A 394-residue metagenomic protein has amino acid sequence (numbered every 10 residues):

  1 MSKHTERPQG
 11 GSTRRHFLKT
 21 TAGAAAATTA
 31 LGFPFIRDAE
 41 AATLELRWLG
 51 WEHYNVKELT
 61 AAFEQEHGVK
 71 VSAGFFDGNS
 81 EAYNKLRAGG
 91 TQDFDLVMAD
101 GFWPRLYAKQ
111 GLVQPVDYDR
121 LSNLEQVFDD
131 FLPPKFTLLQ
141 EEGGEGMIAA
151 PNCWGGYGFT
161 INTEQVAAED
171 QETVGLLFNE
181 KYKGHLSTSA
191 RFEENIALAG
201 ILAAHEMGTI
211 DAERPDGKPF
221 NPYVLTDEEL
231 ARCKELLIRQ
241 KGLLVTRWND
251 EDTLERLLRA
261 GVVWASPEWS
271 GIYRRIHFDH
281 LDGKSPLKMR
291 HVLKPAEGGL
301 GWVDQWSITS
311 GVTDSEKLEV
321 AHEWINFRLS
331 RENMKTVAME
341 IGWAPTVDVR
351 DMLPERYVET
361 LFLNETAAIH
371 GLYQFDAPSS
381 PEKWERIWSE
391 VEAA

Functional and structural regions predicted by a protein language model:
M1-H16, R37: N-terminal secretory signal peptides
T13-A30: N-terminal export leaders
I36, E40-A41, D304-L372: Mature extracytoplasmic/periplasmic domains
A42-Y107: Early extracytoplasmic/lumenal segment of secretory-pathway proteins
A61, Y83-D93, K109-Q110, L176 (+1 more regions): Short helices/loops that flank or line small-molecule/ion binding pockets
A108-D252: Extracytoplasmic ligand-binding site segments that recognize negatively charged/polar headgroups
L243-T313, V349-T360: Extracytoplasmic/periplasmic substrate-binding proteins
E365-A394: Conserved C-terminal helix/tail region of periplasmic/extracytoplasmic solute-binding proteins
